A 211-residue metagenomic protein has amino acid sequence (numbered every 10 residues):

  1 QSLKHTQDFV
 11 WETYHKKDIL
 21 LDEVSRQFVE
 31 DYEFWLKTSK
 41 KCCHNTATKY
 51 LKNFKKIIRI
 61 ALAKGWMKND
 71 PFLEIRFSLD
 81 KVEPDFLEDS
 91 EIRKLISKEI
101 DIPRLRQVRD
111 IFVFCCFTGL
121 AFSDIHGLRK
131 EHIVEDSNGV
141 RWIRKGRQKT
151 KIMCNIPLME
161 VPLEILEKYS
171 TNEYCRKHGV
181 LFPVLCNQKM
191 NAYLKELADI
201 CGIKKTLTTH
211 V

Functional and structural regions predicted by a protein language model:
Q1-S2: N-terminal helical hairpins
H5-E12, I19, T38-L73, S123 (+1 more regions): N-terminal DNA-binding recognition helix of tyrosine site-specific recombinases/integrases
V10-F34, D80, P183, T209: A Lys/Arg-rich helix-loop hairpin that forms a DNA/phosphate-binding surface
V24, K49, Q107-V108, V184-Q188 (+1 more regions): Short basic/aromatic active-site micro-motif
H44, T48-Y50, M67, P71-F122 (+2 more regions): Basic, Lys/Arg- and aromatic-enriched nucleic-acid-binding interface segment
R59-D70, C115-N138: Short, charged phosphate-coordinating catalytic segments
K81, Q148-E167, C175-E196, G202-K204 (+1 more regions): C-terminal catalytic core of Y-nucleophile DNA break-rejoin enzymes
D85, E91, G127-K168: Conserved tyrosine-mediated DNA breakage-rejoining catalytic core shared by Y-recombinases
